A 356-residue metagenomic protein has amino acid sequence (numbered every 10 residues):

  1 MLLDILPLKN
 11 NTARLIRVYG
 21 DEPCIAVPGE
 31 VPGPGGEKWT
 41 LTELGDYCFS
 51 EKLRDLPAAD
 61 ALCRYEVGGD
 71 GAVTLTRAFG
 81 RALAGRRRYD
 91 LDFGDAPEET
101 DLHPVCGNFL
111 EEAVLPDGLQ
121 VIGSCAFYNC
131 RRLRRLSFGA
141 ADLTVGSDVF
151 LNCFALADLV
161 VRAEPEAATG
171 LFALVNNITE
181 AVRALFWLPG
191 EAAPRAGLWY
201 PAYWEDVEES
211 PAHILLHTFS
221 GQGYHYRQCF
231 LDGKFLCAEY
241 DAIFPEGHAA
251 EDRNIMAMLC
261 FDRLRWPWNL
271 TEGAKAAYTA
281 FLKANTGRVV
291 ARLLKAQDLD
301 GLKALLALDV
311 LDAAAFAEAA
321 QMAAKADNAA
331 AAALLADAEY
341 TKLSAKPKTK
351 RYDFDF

Functional and structural regions predicted by a protein language model:
L2-A13, Y19-T42, R54-V121, R131-T144 (+5 more regions): Structural signature of tandem-repeat unit edges
L44-K52: A short, well-ordered alpha-helical element
C260-Y278, D300-L305: Repeat-mediated protein-protein interaction surfaces in helical alpha-solenoids
T271-N285, V310-A317, A330, Y340-D355: Ankyrin repeat arrays, specifically the small/polar loop and inter-repeat linker segments at the C-terminal end of each
R292-D298, M322-N328: Ankyrin repeat A-helix N-terminal signature
D298-L306, N328-D337, S344: Ankyrin repeat structural motif
